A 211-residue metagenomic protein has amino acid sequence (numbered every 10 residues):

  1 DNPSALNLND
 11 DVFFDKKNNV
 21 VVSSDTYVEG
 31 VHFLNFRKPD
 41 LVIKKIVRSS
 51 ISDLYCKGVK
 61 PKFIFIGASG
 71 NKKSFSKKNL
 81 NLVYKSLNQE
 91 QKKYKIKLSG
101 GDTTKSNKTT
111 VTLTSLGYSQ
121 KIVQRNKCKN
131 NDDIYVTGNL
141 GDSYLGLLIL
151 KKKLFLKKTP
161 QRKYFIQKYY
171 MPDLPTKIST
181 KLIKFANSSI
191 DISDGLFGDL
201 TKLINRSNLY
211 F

Functional and structural regions predicted by a protein language model:
D1-F211: Helix-biased detector of long, well-ordered alpha-helical tracts
